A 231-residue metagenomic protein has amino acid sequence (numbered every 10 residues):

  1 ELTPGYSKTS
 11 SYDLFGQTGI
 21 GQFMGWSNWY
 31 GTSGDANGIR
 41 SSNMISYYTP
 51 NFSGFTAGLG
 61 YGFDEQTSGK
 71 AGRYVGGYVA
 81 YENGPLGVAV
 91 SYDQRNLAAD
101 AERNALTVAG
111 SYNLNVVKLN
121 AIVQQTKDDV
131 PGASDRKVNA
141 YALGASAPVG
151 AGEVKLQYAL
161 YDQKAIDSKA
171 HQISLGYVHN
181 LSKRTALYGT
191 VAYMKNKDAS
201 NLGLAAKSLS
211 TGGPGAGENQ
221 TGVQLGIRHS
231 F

Functional and structural regions predicted by a protein language model:
E1-D64, A71-R73, A80-G87, Y193: Outer membrane beta-barrel
L14-I20, A71, A133, A199-K207: Outer-membrane beta-barrel and related beta-rich outer-membrane complex signature in Gram-negative bacteria
T32, D64, D129-G132, Y161-K164 (+1 more regions): Extracellular loop and loop/strand-boundary signature of outer-membrane beta-barrel proteins
S53-G54, L181-R184, G217: Short loop/turn motifs that connect adjacent beta-strands in outer-membrane beta-barrel proteins
V75-V178, A192-M194: Detector for outer-membrane/organellar transmembrane beta-barrel domains, recognizing the amphipathic beta-strand
K127, N196-S200, T211: Acidic/polar low-complexity surface segments
L181-L187, V191-G203: C-terminal beta-signal and adjacent terminal beta-strands/loops of Gram-negative outer-membrane beta-barrel proteins
E218-F231: Outer-membrane beta-barrel "beta-signal"
